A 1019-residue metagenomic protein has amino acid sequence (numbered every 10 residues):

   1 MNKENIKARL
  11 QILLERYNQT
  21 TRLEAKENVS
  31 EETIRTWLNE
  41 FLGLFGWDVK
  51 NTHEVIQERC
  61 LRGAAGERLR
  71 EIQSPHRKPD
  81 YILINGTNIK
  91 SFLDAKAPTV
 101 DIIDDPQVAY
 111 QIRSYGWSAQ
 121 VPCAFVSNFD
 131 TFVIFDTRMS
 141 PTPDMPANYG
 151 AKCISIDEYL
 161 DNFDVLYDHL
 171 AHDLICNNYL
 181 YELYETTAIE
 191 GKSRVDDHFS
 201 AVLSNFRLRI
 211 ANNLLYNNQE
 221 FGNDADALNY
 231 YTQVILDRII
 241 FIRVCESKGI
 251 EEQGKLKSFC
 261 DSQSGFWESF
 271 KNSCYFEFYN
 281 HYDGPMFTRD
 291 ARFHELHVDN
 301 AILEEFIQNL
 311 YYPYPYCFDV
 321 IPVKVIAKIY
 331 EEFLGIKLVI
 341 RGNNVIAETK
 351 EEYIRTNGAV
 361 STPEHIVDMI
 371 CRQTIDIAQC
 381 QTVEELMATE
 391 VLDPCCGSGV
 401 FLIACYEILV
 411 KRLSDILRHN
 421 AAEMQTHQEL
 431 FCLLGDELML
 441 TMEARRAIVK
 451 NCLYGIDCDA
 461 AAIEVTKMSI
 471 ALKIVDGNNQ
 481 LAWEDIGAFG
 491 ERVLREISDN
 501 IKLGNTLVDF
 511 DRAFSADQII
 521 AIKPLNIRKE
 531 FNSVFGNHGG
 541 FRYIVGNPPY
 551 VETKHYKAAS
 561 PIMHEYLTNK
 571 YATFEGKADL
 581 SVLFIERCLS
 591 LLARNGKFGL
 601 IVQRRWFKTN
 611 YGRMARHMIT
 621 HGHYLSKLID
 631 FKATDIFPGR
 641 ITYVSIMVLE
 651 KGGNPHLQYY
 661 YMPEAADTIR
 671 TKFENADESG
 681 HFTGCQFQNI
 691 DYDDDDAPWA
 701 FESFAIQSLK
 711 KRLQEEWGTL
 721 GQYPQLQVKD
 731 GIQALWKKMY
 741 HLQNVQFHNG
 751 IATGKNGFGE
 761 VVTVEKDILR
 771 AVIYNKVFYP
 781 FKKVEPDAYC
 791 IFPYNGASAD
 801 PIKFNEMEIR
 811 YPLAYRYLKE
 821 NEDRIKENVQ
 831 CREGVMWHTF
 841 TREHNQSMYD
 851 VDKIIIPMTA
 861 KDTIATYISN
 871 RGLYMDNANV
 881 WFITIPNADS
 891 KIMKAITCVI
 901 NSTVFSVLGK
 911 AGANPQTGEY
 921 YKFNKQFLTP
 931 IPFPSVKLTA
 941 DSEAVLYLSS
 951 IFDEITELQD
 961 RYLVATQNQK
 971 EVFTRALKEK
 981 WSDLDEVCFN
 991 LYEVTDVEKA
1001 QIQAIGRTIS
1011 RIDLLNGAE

Functional and structural regions predicted by a protein language model:
M1-C123, I134-L170, I175-E182: A short, conserved, highly charged catalytic patch centered on acidic carboxylates
M1-E24, A97, Y167-V410, C452-V465 (+14 more regions): Preference for the N-terminal adenyl/adenosyl cofactor-binding alpha/beta module
N28, I34, K50-A64, R68 (+6 more regions): SAM-dependent methyltransferase catalytic region
N39-F41, A109-A124, L434-M439, S581-L591 (+1 more regions): Metal-dependent nuclease catalytic cores in nucleic-acid-processing enzymes, especially RNase H-like/related
A97, D101, C123, V582 (+3 more regions): Polybasic, glycine- and aromatic-enriched phosphate-binding surface used to engage nucleic acids
G116-A201, M662-A705: Mixed-charge intrinsically disordered linker/loop segments at interdomain junctions
E277-P285, A291-R292, C452, S469 (+5 more regions): Polynucleotide-recognition surfaces of large bacterial nucleic-acid defense/processing enzymes
C396, A700, Q714-Q722, L813 (+1 more regions): Non-catalytic DNA-recognition/assembly elements of restriction-modification systems
